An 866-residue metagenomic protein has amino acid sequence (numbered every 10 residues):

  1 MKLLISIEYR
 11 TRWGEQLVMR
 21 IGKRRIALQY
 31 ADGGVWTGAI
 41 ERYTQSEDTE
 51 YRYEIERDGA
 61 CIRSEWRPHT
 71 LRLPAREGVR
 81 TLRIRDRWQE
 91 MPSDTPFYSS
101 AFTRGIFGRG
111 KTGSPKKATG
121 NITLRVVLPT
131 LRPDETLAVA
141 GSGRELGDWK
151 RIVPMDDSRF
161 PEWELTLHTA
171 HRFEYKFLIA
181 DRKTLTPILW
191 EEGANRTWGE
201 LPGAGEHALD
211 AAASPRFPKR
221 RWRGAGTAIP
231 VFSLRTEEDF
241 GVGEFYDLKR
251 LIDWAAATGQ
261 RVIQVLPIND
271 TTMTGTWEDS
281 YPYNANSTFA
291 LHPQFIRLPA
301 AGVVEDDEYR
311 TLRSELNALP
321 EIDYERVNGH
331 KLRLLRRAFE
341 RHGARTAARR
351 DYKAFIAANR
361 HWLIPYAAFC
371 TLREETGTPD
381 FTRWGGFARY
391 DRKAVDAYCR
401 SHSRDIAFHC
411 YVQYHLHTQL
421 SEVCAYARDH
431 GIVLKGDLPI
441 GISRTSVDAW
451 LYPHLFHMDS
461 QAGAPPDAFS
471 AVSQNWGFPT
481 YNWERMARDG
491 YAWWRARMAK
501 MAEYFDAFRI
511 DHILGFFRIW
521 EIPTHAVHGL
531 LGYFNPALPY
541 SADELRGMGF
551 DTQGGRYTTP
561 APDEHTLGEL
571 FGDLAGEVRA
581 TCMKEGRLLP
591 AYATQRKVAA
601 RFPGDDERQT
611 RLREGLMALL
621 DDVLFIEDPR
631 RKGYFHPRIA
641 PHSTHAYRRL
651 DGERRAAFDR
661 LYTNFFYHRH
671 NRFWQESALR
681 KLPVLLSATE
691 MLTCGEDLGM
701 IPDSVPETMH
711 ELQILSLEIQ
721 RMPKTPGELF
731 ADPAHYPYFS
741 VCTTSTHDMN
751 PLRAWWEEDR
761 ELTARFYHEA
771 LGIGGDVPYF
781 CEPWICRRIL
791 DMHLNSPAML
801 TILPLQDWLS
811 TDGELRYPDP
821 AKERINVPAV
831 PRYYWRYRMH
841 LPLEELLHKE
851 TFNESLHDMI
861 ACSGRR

Functional and structural regions predicted by a protein language model:
K2-D48, E56-R76, T123-R172, A180-G203 (+1 more regions): Aromatic-rich carbohydrate-binding modules that target alpha-glucans
W13, A118, P133, W149 (+2 more regions): A short, polar/charged loop/turn motif at coil->beta-strand junctions and beta-hairpin connectors
A27-Y30, G59, T81, M155-D156 (+5 more regions): Intrinsically disordered, low-complexity regions enriched in Ser/Pro/Gly/Gln/His and often acidic
W36, D58-S64, R76, I84-Q89 (+14 more regions): Tryptophan-centered motif/residue detector
R72-Q89, W198-K219: Low-complexity, Pro/Ser/Thr- and charge-rich linker/hinge segments at domain boundaries
D86, S93-P96, S100: Intrinsically disordered, low-complexity polar regions and short flexible loop motifs
Y98-K116, T123, P202-R866: Catalytic cores of glycan-processing enzymes that make or break glycosidic bonds
